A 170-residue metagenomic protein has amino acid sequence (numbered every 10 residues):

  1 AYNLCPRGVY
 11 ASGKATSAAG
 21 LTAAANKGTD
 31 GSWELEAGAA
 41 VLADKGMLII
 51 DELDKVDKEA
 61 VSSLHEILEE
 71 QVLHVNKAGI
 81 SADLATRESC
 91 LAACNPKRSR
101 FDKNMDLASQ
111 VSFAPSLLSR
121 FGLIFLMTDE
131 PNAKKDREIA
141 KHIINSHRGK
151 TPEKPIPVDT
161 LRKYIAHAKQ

Functional and structural regions predicted by a protein language model:
A1-P152, K163: Conserved ASCE/P-loop NTPase catalytic core
T151-Q170: Histone-fold modules and their flanking histone-like tails across chromatin and transcription assemblies
